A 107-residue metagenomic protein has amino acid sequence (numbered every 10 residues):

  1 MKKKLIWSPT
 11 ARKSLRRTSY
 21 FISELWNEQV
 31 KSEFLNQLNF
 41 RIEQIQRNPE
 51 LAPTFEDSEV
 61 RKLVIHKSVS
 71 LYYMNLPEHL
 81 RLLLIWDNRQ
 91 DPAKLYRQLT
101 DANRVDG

Functional and structural regions predicted by a protein language model:
M1-V60, A102-G107: Basic, Lys/Arg-enriched alpha-helical interface segments
E24-W26, L63-I65, Y96: Proteins with a high burden of low-complexity, intrinsically disordered sequence enriched in S/T/G/P/A and R, requiring
N39-F40, R47-R81, I85: Basic/aromatic recognition patch in beta-strand/loop cores that engages polyanionic ligands
V69-S70, M74-G107: Enriched for short, Lys/Arg-rich terminal
